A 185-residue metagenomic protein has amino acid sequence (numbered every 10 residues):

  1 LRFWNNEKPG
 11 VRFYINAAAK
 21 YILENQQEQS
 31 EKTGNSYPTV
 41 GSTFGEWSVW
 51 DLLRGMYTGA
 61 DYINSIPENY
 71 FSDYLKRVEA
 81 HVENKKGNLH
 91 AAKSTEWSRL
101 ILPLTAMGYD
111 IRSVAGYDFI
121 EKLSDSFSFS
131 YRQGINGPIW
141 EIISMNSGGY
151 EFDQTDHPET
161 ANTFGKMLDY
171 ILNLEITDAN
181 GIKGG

Functional and structural regions predicted by a protein language model:
L1-G185: Preference for long, amphipathic alpha-helical scaffolds in soluble/luminal domains and all-alpha bundles
